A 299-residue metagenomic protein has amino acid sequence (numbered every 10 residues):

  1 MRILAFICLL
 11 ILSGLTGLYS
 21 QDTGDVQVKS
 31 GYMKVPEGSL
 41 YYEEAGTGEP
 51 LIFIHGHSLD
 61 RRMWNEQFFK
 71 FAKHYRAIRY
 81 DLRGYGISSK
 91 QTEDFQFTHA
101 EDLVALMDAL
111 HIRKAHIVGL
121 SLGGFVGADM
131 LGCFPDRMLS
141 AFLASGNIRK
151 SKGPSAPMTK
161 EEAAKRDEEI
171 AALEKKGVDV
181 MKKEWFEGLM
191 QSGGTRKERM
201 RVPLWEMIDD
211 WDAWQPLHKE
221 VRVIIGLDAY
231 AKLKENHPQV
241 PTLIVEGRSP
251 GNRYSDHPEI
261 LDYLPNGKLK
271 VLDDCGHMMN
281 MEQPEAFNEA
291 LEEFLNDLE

Functional and structural regions predicted by a protein language model:
R2-L51, H74-Y75, N296-E299: Alpha/beta-hydrolase fold catalytic core
G38-I87: Conserved HGGG/HGGXW glycine-rich cap/lid loop of the alpha/beta-hydrolase fold
A45, I78-L122, N288-E289: Active-site loop/oxyanion-hole signature of alpha/beta-hydrolase fold enzymes
V126-M130: Hydrolases whose catalytic domains are alpha/beta-hydrolase-1, hotdog thioesterase, or metallo-beta-lactamase-like
G132, L139-E174: Flexible "cap/lid" loop of the alpha/beta hydrolase fold
A156-M158, A172-N236: Conserved alpha/beta-hydrolase catalytic His-Asp/Glu region
N236-C275: Conserved loop-alpha-helix segment in the C-terminal half of the alpha/beta-hydrolase fold that carries the catalytic
G267-E299: Catalytic active-site module of serine/aspartate enzymes centered on a nucleophile-bearing elbow/loop
